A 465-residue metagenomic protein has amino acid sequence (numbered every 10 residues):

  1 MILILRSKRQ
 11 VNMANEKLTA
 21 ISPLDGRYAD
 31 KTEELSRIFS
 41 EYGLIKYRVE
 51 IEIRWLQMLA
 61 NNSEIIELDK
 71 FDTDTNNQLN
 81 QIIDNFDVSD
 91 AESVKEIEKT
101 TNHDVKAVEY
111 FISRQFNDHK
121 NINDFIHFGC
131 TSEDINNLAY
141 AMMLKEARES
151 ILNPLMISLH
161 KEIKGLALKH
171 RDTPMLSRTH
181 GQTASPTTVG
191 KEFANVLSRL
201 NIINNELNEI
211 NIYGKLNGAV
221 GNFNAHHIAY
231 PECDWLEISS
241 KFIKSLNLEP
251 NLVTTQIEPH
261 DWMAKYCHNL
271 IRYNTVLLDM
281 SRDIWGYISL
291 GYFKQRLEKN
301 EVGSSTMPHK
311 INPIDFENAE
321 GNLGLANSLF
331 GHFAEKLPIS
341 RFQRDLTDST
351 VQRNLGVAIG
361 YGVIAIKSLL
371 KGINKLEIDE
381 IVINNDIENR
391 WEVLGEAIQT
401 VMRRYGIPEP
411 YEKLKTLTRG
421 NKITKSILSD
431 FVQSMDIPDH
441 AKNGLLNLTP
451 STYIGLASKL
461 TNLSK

Functional and structural regions predicted by a protein language model:
M1-N12: N-terminal amphipathic/basic-hydrophobic helices that include classical n-h-c signal peptides and signal-anchor
A14-F223, Y230-S239, G303-S304, F316 (+4 more regions): A helix-coil-helix interface module used to build multimeric assemblies and to scaffold catalytic/cofactor sites
A14-K46, I97-N102, G291-Y292, S304-K465: Glycine-rich cofactor/substrate-binding loops
W55-L59, F111, Q115, A147 (+17 more regions): Generic, well-ordered alpha-helical scaffold segments in large soluble proteins
S132, H227-Y230, P250-I257, I383 (+3 more regions): A structural signal for small-residue-enriched, beta-sheet-centric alpha/beta enzyme cores and oligomeric scaffold folds
K145-N153, I157, A194-L197, N201 (+6 more regions): Short amphipathic alpha-helical segments with heptad-repeat character
K169-T173, E206-E209, Y213, K244 (+7 more regions): Conserved helix-loop functional segments at active or binding sites
W235-F316, E320: Acidic, glycine-rich loop-and-beta core segments that form the ion-binding/anion-interacting portion of active sites
